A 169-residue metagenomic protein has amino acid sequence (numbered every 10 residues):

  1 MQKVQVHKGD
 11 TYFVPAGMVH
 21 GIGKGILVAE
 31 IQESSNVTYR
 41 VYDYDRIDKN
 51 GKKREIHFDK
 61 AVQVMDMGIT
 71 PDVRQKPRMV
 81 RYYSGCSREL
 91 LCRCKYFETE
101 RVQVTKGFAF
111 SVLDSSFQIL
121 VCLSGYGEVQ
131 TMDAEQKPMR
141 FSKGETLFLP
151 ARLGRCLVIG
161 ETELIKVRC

Functional and structural regions predicted by a protein language model:
M1-E55: Contiguous mid-protein beta-loop-alpha structural module that forms a pocket-lining wall or clamp of enzyme active
M1-F13, T131-L153: Short acidic-glycine-tyrosine-enriched beta hairpin
V4, T11-Y12, H20, F110-V112 (+2 more regions): His/acidic/aromatic-lined binding-pocket segments of jelly-roll/cupin-type domains and related regulatory beta-sandwich
K8, A16, G25, R93-E98 (+3 more regions): A generic structural signal for well-ordered coil/turn residues at beta-strand boundaries that shape enzyme active-site
G17-V37, S142, A151-C169: Ligand-binding loop in jelly-roll beta-barrel domains
V19, N36, Y96, G107 (+5 more regions): Short, glycine-/Ser/Thr-/acidic-enriched flexible segments
G25, V104-A134, K143-G144: Glycine- and acidic-residue-biased ligand/ion/polar-headgroup-sensing regions
Y39-G107, S111-D114: C-terminal amphipathic alpha-helical segment
